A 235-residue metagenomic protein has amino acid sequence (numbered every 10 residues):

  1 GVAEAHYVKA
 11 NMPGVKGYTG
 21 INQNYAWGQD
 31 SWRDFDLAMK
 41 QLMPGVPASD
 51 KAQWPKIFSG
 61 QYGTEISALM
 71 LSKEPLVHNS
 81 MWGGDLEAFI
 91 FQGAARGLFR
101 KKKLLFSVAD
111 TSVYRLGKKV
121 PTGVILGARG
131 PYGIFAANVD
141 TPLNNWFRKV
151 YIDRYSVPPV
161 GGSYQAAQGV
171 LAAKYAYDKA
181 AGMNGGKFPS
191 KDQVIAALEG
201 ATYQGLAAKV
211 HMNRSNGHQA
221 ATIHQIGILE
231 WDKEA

Functional and structural regions predicted by a protein language model:
G1-A95, N138, P142: Extracellular/periplasmic Venus flytrap/periplasmic-binding protein
V2, E87, N145, Y164-K174 (+1 more regions): A structural signal for well-ordered alpha-helical segments within the folded catalytic domains of diverse enzymes
V8, Y18, F35, V77 (+6 more regions): Residue-level signal for nonpolar/aromatic packing positions in well-ordered secondary structure
M12, M70-S72, G97-R100, L116-V120 (+2 more regions): Extracellular/periplasmic catalytic domains that process cell-envelope and extracellular macromolecules
Q23, A109, W231: Cofactor-binding loop segments of dinucleotide-utilizing enzymes, especially the Rossmann-like FAD- and NAD(P)+-binding
D34-L42, Q92-G97, L116, V150 (+2 more regions): Alpha-helical structural signal in soluble globular domains
G93-A167, K179-N184: Extracellular/periplasmic periplasmic-binding protein-like sensory domains
V150-S163, K174-E234: Segments of small-molecule ligand-sensing domains
